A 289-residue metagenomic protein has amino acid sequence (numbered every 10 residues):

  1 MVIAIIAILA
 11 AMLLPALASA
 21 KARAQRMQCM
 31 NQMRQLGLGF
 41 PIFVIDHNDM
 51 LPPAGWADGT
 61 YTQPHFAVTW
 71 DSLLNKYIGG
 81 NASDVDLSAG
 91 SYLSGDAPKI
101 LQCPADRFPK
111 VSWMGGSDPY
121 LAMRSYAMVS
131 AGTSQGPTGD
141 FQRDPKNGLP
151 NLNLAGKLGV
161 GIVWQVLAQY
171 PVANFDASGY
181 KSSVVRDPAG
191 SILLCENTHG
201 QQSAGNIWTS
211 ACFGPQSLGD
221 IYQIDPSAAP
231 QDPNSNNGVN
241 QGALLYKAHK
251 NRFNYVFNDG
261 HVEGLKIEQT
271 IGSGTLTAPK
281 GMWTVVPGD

Functional and structural regions predicted by a protein language model:
M1-K21: N-terminal single-pass transmembrane signal-anchor helix
K21-Q28: Intracellular coupling helices
C29-D289: Short, well-structured segments within or immediately adjacent to enzyme catalytic domains that line ligand-binding
